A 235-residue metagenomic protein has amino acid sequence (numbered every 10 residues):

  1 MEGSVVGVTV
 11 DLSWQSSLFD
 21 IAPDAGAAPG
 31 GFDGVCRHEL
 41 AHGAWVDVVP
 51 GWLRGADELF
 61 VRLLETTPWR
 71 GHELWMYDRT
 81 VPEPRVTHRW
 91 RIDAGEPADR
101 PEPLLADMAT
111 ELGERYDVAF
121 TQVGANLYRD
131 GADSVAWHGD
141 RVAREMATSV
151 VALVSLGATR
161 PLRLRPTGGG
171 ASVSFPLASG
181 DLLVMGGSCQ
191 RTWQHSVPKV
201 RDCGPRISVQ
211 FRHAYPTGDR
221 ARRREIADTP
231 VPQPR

Functional and structural regions predicted by a protein language model:
E2-R235: Non-heme Fe(II) oxygenase metal-center motifs and adjacent flexible, charged/small-residue loops
